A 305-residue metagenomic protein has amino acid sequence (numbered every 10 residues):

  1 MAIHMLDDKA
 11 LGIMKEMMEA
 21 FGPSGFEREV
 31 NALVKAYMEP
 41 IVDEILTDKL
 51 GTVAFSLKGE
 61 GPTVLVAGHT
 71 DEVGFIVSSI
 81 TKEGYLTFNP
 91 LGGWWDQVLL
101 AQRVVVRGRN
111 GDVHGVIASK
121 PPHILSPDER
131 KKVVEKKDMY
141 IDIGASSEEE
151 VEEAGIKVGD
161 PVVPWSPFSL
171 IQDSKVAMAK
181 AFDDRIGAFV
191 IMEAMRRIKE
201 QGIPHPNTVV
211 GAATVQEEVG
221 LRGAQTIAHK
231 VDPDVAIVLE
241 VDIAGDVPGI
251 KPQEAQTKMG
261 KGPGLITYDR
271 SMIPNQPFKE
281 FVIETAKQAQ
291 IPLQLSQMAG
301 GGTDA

Functional and structural regions predicted by a protein language model:
M1-A305: N-terminal hydrophobic/helix-forming segments and targeting peptides
